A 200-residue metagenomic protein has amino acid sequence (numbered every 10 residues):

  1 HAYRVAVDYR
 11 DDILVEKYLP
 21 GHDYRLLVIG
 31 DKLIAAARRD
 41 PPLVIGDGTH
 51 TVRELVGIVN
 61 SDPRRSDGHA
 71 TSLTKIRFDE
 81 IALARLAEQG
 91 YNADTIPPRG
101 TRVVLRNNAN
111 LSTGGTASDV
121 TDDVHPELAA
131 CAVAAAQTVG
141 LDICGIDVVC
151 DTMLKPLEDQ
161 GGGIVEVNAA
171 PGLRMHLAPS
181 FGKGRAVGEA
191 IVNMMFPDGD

Functional and structural regions predicted by a protein language model:
H1-R77, H125-A130: Active-site nucleotide/adenylate-binding loops and adjacent lid/helix of ATP-dependent enzymes
Y3-R4, V133, V192, F196: Generic structural signal for well-ordered alpha-helical scaffold segments
V5-Y9, V59-L154: A long amphipathic alpha-helix within ATP-dependent nucleotide-binding catalytic cores
E16, I146, V165: Active-site flanking residues adjacent to catalytic metal/cofactor-binding acidic residues
Y18-L19, L27, V149, N168-A170: Anionic group-transfer/hydrolysis microenvironments
E54, I81, A186-A190: Exposed alpha-helical structural elements
D119-D123, T138-L141, C150-D200: C-terminal active-site "lid" helix and adjoining low-complexity regulatory extension at the edge of ATP-using catalytic
